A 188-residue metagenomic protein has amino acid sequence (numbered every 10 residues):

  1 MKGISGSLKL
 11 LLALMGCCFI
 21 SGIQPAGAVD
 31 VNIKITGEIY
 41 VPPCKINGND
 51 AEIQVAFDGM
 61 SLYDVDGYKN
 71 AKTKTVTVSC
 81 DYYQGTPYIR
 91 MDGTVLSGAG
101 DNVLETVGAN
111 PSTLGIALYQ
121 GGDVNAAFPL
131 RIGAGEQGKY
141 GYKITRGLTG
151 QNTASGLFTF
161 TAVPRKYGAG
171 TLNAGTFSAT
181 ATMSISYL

Functional and structural regions predicted by a protein language model:
K2-G6, G22-L188: Mature extracellular/passenger domains of Gram-negative fimbrial/pilin and adhesin proteins
L11-S21: Bacterial N-terminal signal peptides
